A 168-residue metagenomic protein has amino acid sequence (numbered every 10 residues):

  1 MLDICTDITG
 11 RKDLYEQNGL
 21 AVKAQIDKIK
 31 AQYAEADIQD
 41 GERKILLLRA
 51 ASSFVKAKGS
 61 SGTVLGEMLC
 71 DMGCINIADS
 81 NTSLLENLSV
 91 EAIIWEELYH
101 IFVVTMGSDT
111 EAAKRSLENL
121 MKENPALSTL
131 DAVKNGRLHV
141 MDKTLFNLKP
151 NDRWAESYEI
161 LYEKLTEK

Functional and structural regions predicted by a protein language model:
M1-I8: Flexible loop/hinge segments that line or gate small-molecule binding clefts
R11, Y15, G19, K58-G62 (+3 more regions): Solvent-exposed, acidic/flexible segments
L14-M72: Basic- and aromatic-lined ligand-binding clefts that recognize polyanionic substrates
I38-G41, I94-E96, L130-K134: Extracellular/periplasmic catalytic domains that process cell-envelope and extracellular macromolecules
R43-R49, I77-D79, H100-V104, L138-M141: Structural recognition of the beta-strand scaffold that forms the well-ordered cores of secreted hydrolase catalytic
N81-V90: Short helix-initiation/N-cap motifs at beta->coil->alpha
V90-V103: Proline-aspartate-enriched helix->loop->beta-strand connector
V103-K168: Structured C-terminal subdomain patch of bacterial secreted/periplasmic proteins
